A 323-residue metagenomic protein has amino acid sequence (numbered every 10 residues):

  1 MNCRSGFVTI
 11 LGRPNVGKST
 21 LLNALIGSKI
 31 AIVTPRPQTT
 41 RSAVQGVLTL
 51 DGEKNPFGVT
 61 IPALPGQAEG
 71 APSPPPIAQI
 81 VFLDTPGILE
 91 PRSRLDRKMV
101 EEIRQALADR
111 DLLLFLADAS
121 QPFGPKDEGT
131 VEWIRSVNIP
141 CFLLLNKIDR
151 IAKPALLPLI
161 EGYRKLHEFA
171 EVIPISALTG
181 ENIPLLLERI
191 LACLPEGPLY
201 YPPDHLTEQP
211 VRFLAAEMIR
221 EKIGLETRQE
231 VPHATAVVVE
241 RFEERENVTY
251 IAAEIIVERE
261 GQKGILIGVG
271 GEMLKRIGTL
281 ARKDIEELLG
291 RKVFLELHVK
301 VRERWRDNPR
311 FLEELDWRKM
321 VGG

Functional and structural regions predicted by a protein language model:
M1-A68, P72-R97, E101, Q105: Conserved G1/Walker A P-loop phosphate-binding module
G17, N182, M273: Conserved glycine(s) of the Walker
S28, V47-D51, A106, R110-L113 (+8 more regions): Conserved, well-folded catalytic cores of nucleic-acid-processing and energy-transducing macromolecular machines
T40, I88-E90, P122-F123, I151-A152 (+1 more regions): Catalytic P-loop NTPase motifs of RecA-like helicase/translocase cores
G52-K54, G58, P76, K98-V172: Conserved C-terminal guanine-recognition region of P-loop GTPase G domains, centered on the G4
D84, N146, S176: Active-site glycine-centered loops adjacent to acidic/histidine catalytic or metal-binding residues that shape
D149-T207: Canonical P-loop GTPase G-domain recognition
V211-G323: P-loop NTP-binding site
